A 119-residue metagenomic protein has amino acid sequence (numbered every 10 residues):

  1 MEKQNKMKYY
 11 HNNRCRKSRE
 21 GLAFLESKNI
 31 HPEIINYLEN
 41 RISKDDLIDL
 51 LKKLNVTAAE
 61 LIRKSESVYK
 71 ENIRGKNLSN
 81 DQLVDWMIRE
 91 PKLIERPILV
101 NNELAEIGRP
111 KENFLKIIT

Functional and structural regions predicted by a protein language model:
M1-E2, R16, N29, L61 (+2 more regions): Alpha-helical protein-protein interaction elements
E2-S27, P32-Y37: Local sequence-structure signature of Cys/Sec-based thiol-disulfide redox active-site neighborhoods
E39-T119: Thiol/selenol-based redox catalytic cores and closely related redox-interacting motifs
